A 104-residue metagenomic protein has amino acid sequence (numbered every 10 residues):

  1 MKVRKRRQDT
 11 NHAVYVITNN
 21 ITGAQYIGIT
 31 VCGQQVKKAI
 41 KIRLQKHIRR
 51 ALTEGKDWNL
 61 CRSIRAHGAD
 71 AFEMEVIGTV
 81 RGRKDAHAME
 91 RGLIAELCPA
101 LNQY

Functional and structural regions predicted by a protein language model:
M1-Y104: Structure-specific nucleic-acid interaction/processing domains
